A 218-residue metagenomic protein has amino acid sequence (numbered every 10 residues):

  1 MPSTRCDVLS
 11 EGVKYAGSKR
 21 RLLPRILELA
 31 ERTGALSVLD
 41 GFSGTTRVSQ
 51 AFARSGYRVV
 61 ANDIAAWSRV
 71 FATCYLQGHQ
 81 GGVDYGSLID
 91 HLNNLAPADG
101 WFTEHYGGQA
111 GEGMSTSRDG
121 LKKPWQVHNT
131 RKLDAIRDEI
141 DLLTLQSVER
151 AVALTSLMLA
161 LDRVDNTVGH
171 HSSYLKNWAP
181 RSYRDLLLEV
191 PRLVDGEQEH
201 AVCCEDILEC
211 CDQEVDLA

Functional and structural regions predicted by a protein language model:
M1-F42, R47-R54, S68-F71, G78 (+1 more regions): S-adenosyl-L-methionine
K19-L27, T130, Y183, L187 (+1 more regions): Short, well-ordered alpha-helical scaffold segments within catalytic/effector domains
R21, S43, R47, H128 (+3 more regions): Short, well-structured alpha-helical interface segments that form or flank functional binding sites
G41-G44, N62-D63, C203-D206: Short His-Asn-centered micro-motif
R54, R58, I64-D195: Class I S-adenosyl-L-methionine-dependent methyltransferase module
G82-Y85, E199-D206: Conserved SAM-binding strand-loop segment of SAM-dependent methyltransferases
E209-V215: Short conserved loop adjoining the S-adenosyl-L-methionine
